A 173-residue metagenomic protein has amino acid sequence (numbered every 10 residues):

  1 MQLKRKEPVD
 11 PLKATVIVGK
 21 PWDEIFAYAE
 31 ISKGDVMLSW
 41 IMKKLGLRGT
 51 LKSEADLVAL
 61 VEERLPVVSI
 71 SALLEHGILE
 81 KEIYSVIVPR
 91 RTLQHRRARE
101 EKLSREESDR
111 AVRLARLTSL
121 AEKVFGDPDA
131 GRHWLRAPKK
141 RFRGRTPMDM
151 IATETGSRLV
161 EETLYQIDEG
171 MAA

Functional and structural regions predicted by a protein language model:
M1-A173: Non-transmembrane "mature" sequence context
